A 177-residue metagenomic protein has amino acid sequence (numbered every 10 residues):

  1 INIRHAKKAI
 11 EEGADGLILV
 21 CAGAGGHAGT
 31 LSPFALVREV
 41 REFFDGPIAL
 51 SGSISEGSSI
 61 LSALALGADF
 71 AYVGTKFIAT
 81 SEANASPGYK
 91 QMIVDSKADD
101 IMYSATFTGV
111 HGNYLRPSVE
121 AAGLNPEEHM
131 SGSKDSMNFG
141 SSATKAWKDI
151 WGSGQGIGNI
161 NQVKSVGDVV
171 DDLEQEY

Functional and structural regions predicted by a protein language model:
I1, I18-L19, L50, A71-V73: General beta-strand structural signal in soluble alpha/beta enzymes
I1-R38, E42, T80, A85-S86: Glycine/Thr-rich beta-alpha phosphate-binding loop at enzyme active sites
G23, G52-S53: Short loop or secondary-structure boundary microenvironments that flank and position key functional residues
A28, S51-G52: Residues that cap or flank secondary-structure elements
A35-A49, S55-Y177: Conserved active-site-proximal phosphate/metal-binding subdomains
